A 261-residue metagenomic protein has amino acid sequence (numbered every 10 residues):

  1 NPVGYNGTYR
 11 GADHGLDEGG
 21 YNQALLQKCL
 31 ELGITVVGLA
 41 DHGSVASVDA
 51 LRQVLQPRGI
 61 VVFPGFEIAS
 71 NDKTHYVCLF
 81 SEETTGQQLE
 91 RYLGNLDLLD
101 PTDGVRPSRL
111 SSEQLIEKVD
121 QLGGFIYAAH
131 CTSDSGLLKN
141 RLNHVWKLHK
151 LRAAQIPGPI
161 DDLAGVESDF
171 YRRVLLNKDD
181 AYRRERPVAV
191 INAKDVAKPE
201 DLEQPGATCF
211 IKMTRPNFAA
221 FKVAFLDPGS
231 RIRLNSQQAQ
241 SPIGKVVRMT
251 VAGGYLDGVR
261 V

Functional and structural regions predicted by a protein language model:
N1-I34, V45-P64, S70-D97, F125 (+1 more regions): Charged catalytic cores and adjacent phosphate/nucleic-acid-binding surfaces used for phosphate/nucleic-acid chemistry
T35-A40, Y127: Short catalytic-loop micro-motif centered on adjacent basic/acidic residues
G38, Q87, I116-K118: Short alpha-helical interface patches
L39-G43, P101: An N-terminal domain-start capping segment
Y92-G123: Active-site-proximal loop/helix segment associated with metal-binding centers of metalloenzymes
R106-S108, H130-L137: Active-site glycine- and acidic-residue-rich loops that bind and position anionic ligands or nucleotide-like cofactors
